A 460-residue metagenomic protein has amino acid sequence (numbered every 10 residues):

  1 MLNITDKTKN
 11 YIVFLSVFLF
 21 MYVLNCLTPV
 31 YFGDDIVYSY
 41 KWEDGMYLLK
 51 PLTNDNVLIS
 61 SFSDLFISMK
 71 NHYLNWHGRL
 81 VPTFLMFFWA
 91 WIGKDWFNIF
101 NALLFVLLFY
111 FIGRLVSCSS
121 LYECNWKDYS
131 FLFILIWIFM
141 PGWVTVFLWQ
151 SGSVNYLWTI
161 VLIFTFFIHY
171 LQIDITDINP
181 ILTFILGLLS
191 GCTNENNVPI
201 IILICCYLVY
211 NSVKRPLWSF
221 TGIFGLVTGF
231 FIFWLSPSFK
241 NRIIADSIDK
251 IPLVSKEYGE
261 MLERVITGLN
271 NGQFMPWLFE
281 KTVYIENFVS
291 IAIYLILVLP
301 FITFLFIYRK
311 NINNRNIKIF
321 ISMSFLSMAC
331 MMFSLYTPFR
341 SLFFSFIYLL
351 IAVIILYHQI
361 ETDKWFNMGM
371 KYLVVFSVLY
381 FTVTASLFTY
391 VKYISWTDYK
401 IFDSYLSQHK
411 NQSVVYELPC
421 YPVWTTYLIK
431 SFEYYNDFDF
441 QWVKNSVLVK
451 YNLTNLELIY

Functional and structural regions predicted by a protein language model:
T5, K9-W76, L80, M86 (+4 more regions): Intrinsically disordered, polar/acidic, low-complexity terminal segments
S16, Y129-W137, T221-L226, K310-F333: Transmembrane alpha-helix segments characteristic of polytopic inner-membrane glycan-assembly/cell-envelope
L107-R114, V209-Y210, E280-N314: Hydrophobic, aromatic-rich transmembrane alpha-helices and their immediate juxtamembrane boundary segments
W126-L171, N287-I296, F325-L356: Membrane-interface micro-motifs in multi-pass membrane enzymes
Q172-L189, L217-W218, M368: Short hydrophobic alpha-helices at membrane interfaces in multi-pass membrane enzymes
P180-I181, Q359-A385: Signature aromatic-anchored transmembrane alpha helix within multi-pass, membrane-resident enzymes that catalyze glycan
P180-I204: Membrane-interface alpha helices of multi-pass inner-membrane proteins
I200-V227: Perimembrane helix-loop-helix junctions
